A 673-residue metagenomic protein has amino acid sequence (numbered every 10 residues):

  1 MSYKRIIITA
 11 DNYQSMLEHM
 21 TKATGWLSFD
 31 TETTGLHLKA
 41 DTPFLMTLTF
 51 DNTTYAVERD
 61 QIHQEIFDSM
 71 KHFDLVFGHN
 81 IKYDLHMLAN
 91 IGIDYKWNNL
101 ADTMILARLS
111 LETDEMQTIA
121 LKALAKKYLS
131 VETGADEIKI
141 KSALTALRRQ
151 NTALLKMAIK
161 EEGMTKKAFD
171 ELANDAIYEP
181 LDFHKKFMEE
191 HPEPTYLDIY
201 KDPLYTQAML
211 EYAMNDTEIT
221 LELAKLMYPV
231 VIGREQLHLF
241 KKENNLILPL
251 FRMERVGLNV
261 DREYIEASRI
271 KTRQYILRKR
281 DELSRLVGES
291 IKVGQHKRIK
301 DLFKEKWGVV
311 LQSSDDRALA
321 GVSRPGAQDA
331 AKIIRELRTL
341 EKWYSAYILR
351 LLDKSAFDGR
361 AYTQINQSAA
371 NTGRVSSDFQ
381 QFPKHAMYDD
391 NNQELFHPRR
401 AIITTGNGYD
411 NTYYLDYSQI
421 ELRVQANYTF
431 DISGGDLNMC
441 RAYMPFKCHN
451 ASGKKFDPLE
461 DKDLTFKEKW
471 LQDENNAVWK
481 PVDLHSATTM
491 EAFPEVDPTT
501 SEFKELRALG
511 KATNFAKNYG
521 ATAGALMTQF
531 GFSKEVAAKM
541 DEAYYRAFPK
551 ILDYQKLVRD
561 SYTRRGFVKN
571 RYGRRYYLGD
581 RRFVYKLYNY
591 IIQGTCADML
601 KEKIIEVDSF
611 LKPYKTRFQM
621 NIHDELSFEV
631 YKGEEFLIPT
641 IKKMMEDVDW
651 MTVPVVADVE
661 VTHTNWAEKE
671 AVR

Functional and structural regions predicted by a protein language model:
M1-A123, K127, A426-Y428, I432-G435 (+2 more regions): Conserved RNase H-like, two-metal-ion catalytic cores of nucleic-acid enzymes
S2-I7, K22, T31-P43, T47-D51 (+7 more regions): Acidic, glycine-rich two-metal-ion catalytic cores of nucleic acid-processing enzymes
D102, D216, T220, L246-G257 (+6 more regions): Catalytic palm active-site di-aspartate
G134, I138-K292, T429-A477: Mixed-charge, glycine-rich, non-catalytic linkers/tails in nucleic-acid processing enzymes
H238-I333, Y519-K556: Extended, well-ordered alpha-helical scaffold/bundle regions in very large, multi-domain proteins
A508-Y519: Short, amphipathic alpha-helical "recognition" segments used to contact nucleic acids or chromatin
W650-E660: Conserved short beta-strand edge segments in small beta-sheet-based binding/regulatory domains
W666-R673: Short, low-order "capping/linker" segments at domain edges
